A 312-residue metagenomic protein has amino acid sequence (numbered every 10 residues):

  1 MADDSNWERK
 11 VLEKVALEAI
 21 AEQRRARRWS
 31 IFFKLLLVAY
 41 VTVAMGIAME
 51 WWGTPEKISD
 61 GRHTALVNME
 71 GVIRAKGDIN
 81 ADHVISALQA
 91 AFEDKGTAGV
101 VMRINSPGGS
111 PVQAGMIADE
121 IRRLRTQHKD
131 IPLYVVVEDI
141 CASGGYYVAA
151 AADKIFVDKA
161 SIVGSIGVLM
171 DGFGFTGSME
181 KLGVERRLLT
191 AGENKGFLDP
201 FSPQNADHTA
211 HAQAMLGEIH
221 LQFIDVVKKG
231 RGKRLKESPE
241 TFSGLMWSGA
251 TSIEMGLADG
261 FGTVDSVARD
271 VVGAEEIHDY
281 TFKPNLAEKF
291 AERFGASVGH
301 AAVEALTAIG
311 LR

Functional and structural regions predicted by a protein language model:
M1-D158, L169-R312: N-terminal organellar transit peptides
S165: Extracytoplasmic ligand-binding site segments that recognize negatively charged/polar headgroups
